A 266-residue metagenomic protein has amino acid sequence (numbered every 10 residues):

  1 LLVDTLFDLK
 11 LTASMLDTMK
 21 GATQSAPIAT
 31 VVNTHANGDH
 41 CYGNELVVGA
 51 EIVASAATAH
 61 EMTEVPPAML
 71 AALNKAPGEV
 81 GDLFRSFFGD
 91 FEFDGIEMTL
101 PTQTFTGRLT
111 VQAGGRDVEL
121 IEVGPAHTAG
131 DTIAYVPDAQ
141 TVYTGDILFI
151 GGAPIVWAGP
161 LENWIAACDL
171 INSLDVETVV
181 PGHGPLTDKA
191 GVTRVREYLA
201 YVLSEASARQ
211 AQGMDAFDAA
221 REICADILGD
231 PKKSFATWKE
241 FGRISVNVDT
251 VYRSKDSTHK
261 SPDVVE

Functional and structural regions predicted by a protein language model:
L1-T18, T132-G145: Conserved beta-strand hairpin/beta-sheet module of binuclear metal-dependent hydrolase folds, prominently
V3-T5, P27-A36, V53-A56, V123 (+2 more regions): Active-site neighborhood of phospho(di)ester-bond hydrolases with catalytic His/Asp-centered motifs
L9-K10, A36-Y42, A59-T63, T128-D131 (+2 more regions): Active-site environment of divalent metal-dependent phosphoester hydrolases
K10-A54, N172-L174: Active-site metal-binding motif and surrounding structural segment of the metallo-beta-lactamase
T63-E122, D138, C168, N172-D175: Metallo-beta-lactamase
R85-F88, S173-D175, L186-E266: Accessory terminal helices/loops
T106-A166: Ligand/cofactor pocket segment of small-molecule handling proteins
W157-G182: An active-site-proximal "capping" alpha-helix that borders the catalytic cofactor pocket
